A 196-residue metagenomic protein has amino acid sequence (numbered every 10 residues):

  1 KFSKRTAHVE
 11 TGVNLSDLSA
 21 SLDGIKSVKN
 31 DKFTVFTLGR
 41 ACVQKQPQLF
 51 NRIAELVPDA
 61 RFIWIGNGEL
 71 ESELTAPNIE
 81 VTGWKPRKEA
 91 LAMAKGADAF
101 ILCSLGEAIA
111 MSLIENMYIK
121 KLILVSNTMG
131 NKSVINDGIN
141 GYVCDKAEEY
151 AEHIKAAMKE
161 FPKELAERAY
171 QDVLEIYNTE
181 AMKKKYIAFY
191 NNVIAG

Functional and structural regions predicted by a protein language model:
K1-S21: Donor nucleotide-sugar binding/catalytic pocket of nucleotide-sugar-dependent glycosyltransferases
S27-K45, N51-E55, I63: Conserved donor-binding/catalytic core segment of Leloir-type glycosyltransferases
E73, T128-G138, Y142-V143: Short acidic/histidine- and often glycine-rich active-site loop of Leloir-type glycosyltransferases that engages
W84-K85, A92-A97: Short alpha-helical donor nucleotide-sugar binding micro-motif in glycosyltransferases
L105: Aromatic "clamp/platform" in nucleotide-sugar-dependent glycosyltransferases that forms part of the donor/acceptor
L122-V125: Short hydrophobic beta-strand element within catalytic cores of glycosyltransferases and related nucleotide-activated
D137-E148, A156-F161: Conserved acidic donor-binding segment of nucleotide-sugar-dependent glycosyltransferases
K163-I176, K185-A188: A short, well-ordered alpha-helix in the C-terminal region of glycosyltransferases
